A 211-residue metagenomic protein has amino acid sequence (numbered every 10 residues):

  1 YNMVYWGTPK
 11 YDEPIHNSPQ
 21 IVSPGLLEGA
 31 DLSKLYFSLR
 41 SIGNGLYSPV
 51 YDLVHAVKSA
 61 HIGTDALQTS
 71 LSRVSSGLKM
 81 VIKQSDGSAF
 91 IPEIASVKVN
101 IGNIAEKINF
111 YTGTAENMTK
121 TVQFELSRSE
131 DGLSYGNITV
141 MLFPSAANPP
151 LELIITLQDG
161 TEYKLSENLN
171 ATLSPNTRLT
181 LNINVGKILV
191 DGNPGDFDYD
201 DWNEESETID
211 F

Functional and structural regions predicted by a protein language model:
Y1-P19, F90-P175, E207-F211: Tryptophan-paired
Y1-R73: Short, low-hydrophobicity acidic/polar segments
M3, L67, L78, L151-L153 (+1 more regions): Hydrophobic residues positioned within well-ordered beta-strands of beta-sheet architectures
A30-S38, L173-K187: Low-complexity, Pro/Ser/Thr- and charge-rich linker/hinge segments at domain boundaries
A66, G77-K79, Y135-I138, R178: Intrinsic-disorder/low-complexity, polar/charged segments enriched in Ser/Thr/Lys/Arg/Asp/Glu/Gln
L67-Q68, G87-A89: Short helix-to-loop capping/linker segments positioned immediately adjacent to catalytic or ligand/cofactor-binding
S72-S85: A short, Gly/Thr-enriched small/hydrophobic beta-strand-prone motif that recurs across taxa
K187-F211: Intrinsically disordered, low-complexity repeat and linker tracts
